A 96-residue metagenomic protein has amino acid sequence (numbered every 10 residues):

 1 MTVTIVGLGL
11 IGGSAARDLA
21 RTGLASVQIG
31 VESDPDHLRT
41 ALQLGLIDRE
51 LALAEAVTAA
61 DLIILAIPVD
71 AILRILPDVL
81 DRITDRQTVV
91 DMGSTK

Functional and structural regions predicted by a protein language model:
M1-T58: NAD(P)+-binding Rossmann beta1-loop-alpha1 motif at the extreme N-terminus of oxidoreductases
L53-V90: Rossmann-like NAD(P)-binding element
M92-K96: Rossmann-fold NAD(P)-binding glycine/threonine-rich loop
